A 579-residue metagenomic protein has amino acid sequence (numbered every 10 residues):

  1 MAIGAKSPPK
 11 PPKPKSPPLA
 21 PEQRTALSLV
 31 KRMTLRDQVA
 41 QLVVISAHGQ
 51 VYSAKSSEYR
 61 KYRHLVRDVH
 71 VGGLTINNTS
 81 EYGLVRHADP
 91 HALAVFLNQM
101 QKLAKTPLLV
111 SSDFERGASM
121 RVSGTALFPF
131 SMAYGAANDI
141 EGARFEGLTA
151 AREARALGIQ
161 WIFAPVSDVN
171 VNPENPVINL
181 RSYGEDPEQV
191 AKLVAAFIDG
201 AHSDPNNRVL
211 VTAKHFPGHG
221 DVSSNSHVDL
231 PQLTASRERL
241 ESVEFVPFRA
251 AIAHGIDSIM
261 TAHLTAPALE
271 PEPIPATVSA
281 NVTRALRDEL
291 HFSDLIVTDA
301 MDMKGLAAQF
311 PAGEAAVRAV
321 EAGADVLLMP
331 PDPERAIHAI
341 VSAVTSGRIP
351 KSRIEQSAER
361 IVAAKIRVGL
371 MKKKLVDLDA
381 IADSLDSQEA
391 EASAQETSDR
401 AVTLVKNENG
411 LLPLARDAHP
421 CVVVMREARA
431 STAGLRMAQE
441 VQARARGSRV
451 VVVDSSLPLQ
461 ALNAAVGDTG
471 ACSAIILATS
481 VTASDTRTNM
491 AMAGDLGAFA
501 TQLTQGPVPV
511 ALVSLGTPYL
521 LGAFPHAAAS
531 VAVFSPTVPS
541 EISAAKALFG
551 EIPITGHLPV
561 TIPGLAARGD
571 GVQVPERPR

Functional and structural regions predicted by a protein language model:
A2-L65, E289, Q309-R579: Preference for extracellular/luminal or secreted protein segments
P21, L29, L35-V110, F114-G117 (+2 more regions): Short, well-ordered alpha-helical
K31-T34, E58, Y62-L65, L84-L108 (+3 more regions): Second-shell residues forming the walls of enzyme active-site clefts
L42, S46-H48, L65-H87, F163 (+4 more regions): Short acidic, glycine-rich surface-loop motifs adjacent to enzyme active sites
S112-M120, Q160-N170, A213-H219, P333 (+2 more regions): Short glycine-enriched loops at secondary-structure junctions
M120-T125, F163-N172, F216-V222, L370-D379 (+1 more regions): Flexible hinge/switch segments at interdomain interfaces of large molecular machines
L127-N138, S182-G184: A charged helix-plus-loop insertion that forms the helical arch/lid used to bind and gate nucleic-acid substrates
N138-I159, E244, A319: Alpha-helical scaffold segments that flank or form the walls of functional sites
